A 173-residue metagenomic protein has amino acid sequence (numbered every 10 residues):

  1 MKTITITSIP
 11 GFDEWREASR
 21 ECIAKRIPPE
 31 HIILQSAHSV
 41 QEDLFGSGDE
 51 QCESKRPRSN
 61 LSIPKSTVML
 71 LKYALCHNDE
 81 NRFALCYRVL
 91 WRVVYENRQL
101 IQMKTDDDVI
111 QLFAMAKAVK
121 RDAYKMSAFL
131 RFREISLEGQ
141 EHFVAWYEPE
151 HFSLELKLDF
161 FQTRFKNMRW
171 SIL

Functional and structural regions predicted by a protein language model:
M1-L173: Extended, well-folded catalytic/binding cores that form a central cleft or groove in large enzyme and scaffold domains
